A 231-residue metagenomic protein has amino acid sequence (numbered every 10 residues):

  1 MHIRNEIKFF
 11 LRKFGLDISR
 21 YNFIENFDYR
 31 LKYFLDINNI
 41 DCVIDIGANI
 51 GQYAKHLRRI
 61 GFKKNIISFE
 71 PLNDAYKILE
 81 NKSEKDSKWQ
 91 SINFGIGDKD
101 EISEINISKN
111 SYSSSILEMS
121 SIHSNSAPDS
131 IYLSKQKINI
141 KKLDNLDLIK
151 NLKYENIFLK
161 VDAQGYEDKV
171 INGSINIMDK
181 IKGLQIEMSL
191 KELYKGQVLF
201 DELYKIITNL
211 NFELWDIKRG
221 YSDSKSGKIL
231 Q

Functional and structural regions predicted by a protein language model:
M1-Q231: Phosphate/nucleotide-binding beta-alpha loop and adjacent structural elements of enzyme active sites
